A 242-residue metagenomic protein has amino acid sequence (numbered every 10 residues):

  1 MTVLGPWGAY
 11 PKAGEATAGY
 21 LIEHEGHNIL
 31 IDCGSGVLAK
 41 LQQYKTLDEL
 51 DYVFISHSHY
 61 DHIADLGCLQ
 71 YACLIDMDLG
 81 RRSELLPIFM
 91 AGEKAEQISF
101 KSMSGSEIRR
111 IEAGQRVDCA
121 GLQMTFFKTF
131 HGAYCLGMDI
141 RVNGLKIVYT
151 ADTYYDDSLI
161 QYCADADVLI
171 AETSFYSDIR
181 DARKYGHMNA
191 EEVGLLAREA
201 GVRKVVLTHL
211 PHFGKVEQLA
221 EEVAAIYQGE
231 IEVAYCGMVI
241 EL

Functional and structural regions predicted by a protein language model:
M1-K45, Y134-A151, V168: Conserved beta-strand hairpin/beta-sheet module of binuclear metal-dependent hydrolase folds, prominently
H27, R82-P87, A200-K204, G229: A short helix->loop->beta-strand "cap" motif at the edges of active sites that frequently abuts
N28, G36-L85: Active-site metal-binding motif and surrounding structural segment of the metallo-beta-lactamase
L30-G34, D51-S58, A91, I147-T153 (+3 more regions): Active-site neighborhood of phospho(di)ester-bond hydrolases with catalytic His/Asp-centered motifs
D65-C73, Q97, K215-V223: Metal-dependent catalytic neighborhoods of phosphoester/phosphodiester hydrolases
R109-D165: Catalytic core of the metallo-beta-lactamase
Y155-M238: Cap/insert and terminal regions of metallo-dependent hydrolase folds
